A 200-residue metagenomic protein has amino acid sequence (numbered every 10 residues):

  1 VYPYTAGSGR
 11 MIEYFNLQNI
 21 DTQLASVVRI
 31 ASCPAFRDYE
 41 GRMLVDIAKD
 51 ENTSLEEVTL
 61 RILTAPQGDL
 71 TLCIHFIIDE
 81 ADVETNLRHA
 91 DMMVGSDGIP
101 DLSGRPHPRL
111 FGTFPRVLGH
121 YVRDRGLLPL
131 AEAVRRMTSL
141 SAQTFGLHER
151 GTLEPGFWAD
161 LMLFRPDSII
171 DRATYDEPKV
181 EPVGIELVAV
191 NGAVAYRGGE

Functional and structural regions predicted by a protein language model:
V1-G126: Active-site neighborhoods of metal-dependent hydrolases
E51, P66, R125, F145 (+2 more regions): A generic secondary-structure signal for well-formed alpha-helical elements
E56-V58, P129-A131, Y196-G198: Acidic/polar loop patches that form or flank catalytic/metal-binding clefts of enzymes that bind anionic ligands
L70-V83, L128-V134, A142-K179: Acidic, glycine-enriched loop/beta-strand segments at the rims of small-molecule binding/catalytic pockets
E84-D91, S96-D97, T113, L161-G199: C-terminal cap of metal-dependent C-N hydrolases
V117-H120, L140, G184, N191: Generic recognition of well-ordered alpha-helical segments
